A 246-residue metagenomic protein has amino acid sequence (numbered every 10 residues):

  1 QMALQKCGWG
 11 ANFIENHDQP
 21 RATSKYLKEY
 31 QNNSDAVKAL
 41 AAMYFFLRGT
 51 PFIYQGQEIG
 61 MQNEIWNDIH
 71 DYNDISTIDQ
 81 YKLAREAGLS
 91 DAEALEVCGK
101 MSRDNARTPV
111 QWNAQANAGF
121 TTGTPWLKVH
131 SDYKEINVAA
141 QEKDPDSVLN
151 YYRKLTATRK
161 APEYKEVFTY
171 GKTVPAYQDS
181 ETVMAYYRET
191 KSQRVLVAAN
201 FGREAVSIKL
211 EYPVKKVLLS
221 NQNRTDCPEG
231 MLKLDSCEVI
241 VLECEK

Functional and structural regions predicted by a protein language model:
Q1-K246: Active-site and adjacent substrate-binding regions of carbohydrate-active enzymes
